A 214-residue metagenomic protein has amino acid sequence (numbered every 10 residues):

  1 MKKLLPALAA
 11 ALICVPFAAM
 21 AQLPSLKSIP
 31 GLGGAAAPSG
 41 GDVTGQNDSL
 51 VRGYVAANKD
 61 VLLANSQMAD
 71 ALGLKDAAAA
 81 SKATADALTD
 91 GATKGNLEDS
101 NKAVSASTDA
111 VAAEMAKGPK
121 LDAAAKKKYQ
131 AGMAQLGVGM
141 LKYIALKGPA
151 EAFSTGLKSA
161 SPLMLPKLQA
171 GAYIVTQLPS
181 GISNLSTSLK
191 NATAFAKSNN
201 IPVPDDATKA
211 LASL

Functional and structural regions predicted by a protein language model:
M1-K2, L26, A116: Generic cytosolic/nucleocytoplasmic N-terminal low-complexity/intrinsically disordered segments
M1-L12: Bacterial N-terminal signal peptides that target proteins for export
A7-L8, A19-A21: Intrinsically disordered, low-complexity segments enriched in polar/charged small residues
C14-A18: N-terminal signal peptide c-region/cleavage motif recognized by signal peptidases
Q22-E98, A210-L214: Immediate post-signal-peptide N-terminus of mature secreted/exported proteins
D99-S213: Extended amphipathic alpha-helical interaction segments
